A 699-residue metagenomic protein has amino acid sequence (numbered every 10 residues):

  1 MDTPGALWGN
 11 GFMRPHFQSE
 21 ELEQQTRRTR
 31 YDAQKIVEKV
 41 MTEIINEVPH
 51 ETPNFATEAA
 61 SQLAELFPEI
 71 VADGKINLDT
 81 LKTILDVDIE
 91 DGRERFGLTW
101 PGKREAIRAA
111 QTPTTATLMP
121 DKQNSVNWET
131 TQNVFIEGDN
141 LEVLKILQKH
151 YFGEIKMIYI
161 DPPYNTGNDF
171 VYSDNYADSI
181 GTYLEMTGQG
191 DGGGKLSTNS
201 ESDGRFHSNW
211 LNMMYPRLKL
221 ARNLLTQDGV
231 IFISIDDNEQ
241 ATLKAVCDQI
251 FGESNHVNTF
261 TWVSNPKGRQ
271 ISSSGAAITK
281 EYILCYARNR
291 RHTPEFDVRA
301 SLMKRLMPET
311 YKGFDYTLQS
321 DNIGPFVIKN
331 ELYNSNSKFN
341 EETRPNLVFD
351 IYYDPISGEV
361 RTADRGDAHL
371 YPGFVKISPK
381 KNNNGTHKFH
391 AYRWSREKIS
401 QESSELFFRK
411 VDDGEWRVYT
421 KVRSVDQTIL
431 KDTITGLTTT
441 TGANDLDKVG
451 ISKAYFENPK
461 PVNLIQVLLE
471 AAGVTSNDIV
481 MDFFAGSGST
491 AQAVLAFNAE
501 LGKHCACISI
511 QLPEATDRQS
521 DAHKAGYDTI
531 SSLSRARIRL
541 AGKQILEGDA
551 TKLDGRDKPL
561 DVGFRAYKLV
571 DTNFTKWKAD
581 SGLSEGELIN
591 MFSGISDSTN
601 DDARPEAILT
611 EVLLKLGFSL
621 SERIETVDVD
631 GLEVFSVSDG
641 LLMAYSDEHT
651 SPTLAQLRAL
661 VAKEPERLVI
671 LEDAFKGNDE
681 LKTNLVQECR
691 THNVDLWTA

Functional and structural regions predicted by a protein language model:
D2-Y159, Y164-P216, F326, R393-W394 (+3 more regions): DnaQ-like (DEDDh/DEDDy) 3′-5′ exonuclease domain used for proofreading and 3′-end trimming on nucleic acids
W100, N140, D174-T182, L211 (+2 more regions): Conserved S-adenosyl-L-methionine
N124-K149, T441-N477, A496: Glycine-rich adenosyl-nucleotide cofactor-binding module
G153-V171, C247, V480-L495, L613: Conserved proline-anchored active-site loop of SAM-dependent methyltransferases that bridges a beta-strand
E154-V230, N238, S254, K280 (+6 more regions): SAM-dependent methyltransferase catalytic-core segment centered on the flexible catalytic loop and adjoining short
M214, Q227-D228, D237-L306: Signature of N6-adenine DNA methyltransferases within the class I
R290-K448: Active-site-adjacent helix-turn-beta-strand microarchitecture at beta-sheet edges that either contains or buttresses
A496-A699: PRPP-dependent phosphoribosyltransferase catalytic core
